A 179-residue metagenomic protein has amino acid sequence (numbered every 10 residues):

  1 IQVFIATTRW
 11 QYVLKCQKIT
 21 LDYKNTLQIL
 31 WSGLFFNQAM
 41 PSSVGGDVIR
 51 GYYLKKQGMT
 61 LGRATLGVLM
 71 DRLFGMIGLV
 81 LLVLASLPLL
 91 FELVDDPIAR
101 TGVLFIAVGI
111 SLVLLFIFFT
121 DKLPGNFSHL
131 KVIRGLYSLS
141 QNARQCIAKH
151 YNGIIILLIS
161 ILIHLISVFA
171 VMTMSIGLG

Functional and structural regions predicted by a protein language model:
I1-W31, L89, L93-G179: Predominantly cytoplasmic-facing regulatory/coupling regions of multi-pass membrane proteins
F4-T8, S42-R50: Transmembrane helix boundary and interhelical junction motifs in multipass membrane proteins
K18-L21, M59-G62, V83-L84, G179: Hydrophobic alpha-helical membrane context
D22, V44-G45, L82, N152: Secondary-structure boundary/capping residues
Y23-Q28, S42-D47, Q57-L73: Membrane-interface alpha-helices at helix entry/exit sites of multi-pass transporters
S32, F36-M40, K55, T65-P88: Membrane-embedded alpha-helical segments of transport systems, primarily multispan ion/solute transporters
A39, I49-Y53, T65-V68, V80 (+3 more regions): Hydrophobic alpha-helical membrane segments of integral membrane proteins
A39-S43, P97-I98: Cytoplasmic juxtamembrane interface segments
